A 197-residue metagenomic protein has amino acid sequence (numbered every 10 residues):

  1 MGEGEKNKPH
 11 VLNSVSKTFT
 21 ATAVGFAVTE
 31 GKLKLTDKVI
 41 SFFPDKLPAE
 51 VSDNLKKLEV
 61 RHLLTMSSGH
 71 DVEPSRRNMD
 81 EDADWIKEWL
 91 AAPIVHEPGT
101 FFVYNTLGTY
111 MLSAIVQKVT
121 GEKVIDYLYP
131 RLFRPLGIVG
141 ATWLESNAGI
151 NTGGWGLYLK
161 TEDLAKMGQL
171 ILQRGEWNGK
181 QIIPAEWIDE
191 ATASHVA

Functional and structural regions predicted by a protein language model:
M1-G4: A short, well-structured edge-of-sheet supersecondary motif
K6, V11, E30-S68, A91 (+2 more regions): Active-site helix/loop module of the DD-peptidase/beta-lactamase fold, centered on the serine-lysine SxxK catalytic
H10-T36, L63, L112-V116, M167: Active-site SXXK
V15-A21, K57, Y104-T109, L157 (+1 more regions): Short alpha-helical patches at coil-to-helix transitions and adjacent helical residues in well-structured domains
A27-K32, S67-D71, L136, I171 (+2 more regions): A generic secondary-structure signal for well-formed alpha-helical elements
H62, M66-G69, K118, K166 (+2 more regions): Alpha-helical scaffold segments in carbohydrate-active enzymes
S68-E145: A small/polar active-site loop signature that marks catalytic segments
F102, D126, A141-A197: Penicillin-binding protein/beta-lactamase superfamily catalytic region
